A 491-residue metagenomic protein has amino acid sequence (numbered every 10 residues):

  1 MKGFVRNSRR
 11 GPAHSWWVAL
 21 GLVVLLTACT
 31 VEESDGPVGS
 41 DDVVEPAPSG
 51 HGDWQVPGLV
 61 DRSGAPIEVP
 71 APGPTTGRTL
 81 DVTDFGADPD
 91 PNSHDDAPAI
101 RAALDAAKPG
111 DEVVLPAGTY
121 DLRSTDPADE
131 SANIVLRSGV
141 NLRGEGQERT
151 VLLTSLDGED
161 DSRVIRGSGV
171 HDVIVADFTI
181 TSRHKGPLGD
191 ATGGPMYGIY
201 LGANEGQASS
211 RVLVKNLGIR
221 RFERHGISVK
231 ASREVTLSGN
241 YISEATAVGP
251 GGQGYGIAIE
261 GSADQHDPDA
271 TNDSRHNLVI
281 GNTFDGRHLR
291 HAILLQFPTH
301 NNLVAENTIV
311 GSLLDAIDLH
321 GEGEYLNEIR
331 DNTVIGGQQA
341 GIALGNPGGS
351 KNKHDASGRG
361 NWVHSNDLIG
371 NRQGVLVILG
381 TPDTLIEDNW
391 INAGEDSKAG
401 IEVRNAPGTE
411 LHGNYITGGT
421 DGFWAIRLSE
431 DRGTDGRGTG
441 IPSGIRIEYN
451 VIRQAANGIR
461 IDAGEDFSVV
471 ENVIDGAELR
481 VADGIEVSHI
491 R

Functional and structural regions predicted by a protein language model:
L26-A28: C-terminal motif of bacterial Sec signal peptides marking the signal peptidase cleavage site
T30-E33: Bacterial signal peptide processing site
A47-A65, V69, T75, V82 (+3 more regions): Acidic, glycine- and Ser/Thr-rich low-complexity intrinsically disordered tracts in extracellular/secreted proteins
V82-P116: Acidic Gly/Asp/Thr-rich repetitive segments characteristic of extracellular carbohydrate-active and adhesion proteins
I100-P109, D121-R143, V151-A176, T181-S210 (+4 more regions): Extracellular beta-strand-rich solenoid/capping regions of secreted or surface-exposed proteins that bind or remodel
D111, S124-T125, Q147, L153-R163 (+14 more regions): Short glycine/acidic-rich loop motifs that flank beta-strands on beta-rich extracellular proteins
V114, D121, V135, N141-R143 (+22 more regions): Extracellular beta-strand solenoid repeats
